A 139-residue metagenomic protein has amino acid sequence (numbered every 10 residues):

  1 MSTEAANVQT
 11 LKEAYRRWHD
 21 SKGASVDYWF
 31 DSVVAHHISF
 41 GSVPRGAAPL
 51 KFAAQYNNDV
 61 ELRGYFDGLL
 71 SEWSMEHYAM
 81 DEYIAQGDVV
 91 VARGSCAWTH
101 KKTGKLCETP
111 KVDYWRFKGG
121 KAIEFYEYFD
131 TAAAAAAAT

Functional and structural regions predicted by a protein language model:
M1-S32, T139: Short, low-complexity N-terminal intrinsically disordered segments enriched in polar/charged residues
S2-A5, D67-T139: A beta-strand edge to alpha-helix "cap/lid" segment located at domain peripheries
E4, V8, K22-G23, D59-F66 (+1 more regions): A structural signal for well-ordered alpha-helical scaffolds and beta->alpha junctions
L11, S25-F30, V34, I38 (+4 more regions): Hydrophobic pocket/interface hotspot
L11, Y15-W18, V34, F66-L69 (+2 more regions): Hydrophobic alpha-helical core bundles mediating ligand binding, dimerization, or RNAP-core interactions
Y15, K51, G104: Generic anion/oxyanion-binding catalytic loop in active/binding sites
Y28-G87: A solvent-exposed, acidic/Ser-Thr-rich amphipathic alpha-helical stretch
